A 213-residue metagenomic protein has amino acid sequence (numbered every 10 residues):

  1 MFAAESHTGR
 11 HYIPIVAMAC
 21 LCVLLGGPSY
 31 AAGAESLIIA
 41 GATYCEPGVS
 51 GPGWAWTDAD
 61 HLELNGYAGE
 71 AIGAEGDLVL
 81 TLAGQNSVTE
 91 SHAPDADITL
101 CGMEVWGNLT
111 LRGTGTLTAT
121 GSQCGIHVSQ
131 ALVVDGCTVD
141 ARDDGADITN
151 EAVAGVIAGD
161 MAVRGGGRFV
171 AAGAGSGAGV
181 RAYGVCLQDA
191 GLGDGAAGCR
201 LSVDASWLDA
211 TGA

Functional and structural regions predicted by a protein language model:
M1, L21-V23, L64: Surface-exposed, hydrophilic segments of mature proteins
M1-R10: N-terminal secretory signal peptides that target proteins for export/translocation
G9, G26-P28: Secretory targeting signatures
Y12-P14, I38: Generic short N-terminal amphipathic or hydrophobic helices
I15-G26: Bacterial N-terminal signal peptides
P28-A213: A composition-driven surface/loop motif
